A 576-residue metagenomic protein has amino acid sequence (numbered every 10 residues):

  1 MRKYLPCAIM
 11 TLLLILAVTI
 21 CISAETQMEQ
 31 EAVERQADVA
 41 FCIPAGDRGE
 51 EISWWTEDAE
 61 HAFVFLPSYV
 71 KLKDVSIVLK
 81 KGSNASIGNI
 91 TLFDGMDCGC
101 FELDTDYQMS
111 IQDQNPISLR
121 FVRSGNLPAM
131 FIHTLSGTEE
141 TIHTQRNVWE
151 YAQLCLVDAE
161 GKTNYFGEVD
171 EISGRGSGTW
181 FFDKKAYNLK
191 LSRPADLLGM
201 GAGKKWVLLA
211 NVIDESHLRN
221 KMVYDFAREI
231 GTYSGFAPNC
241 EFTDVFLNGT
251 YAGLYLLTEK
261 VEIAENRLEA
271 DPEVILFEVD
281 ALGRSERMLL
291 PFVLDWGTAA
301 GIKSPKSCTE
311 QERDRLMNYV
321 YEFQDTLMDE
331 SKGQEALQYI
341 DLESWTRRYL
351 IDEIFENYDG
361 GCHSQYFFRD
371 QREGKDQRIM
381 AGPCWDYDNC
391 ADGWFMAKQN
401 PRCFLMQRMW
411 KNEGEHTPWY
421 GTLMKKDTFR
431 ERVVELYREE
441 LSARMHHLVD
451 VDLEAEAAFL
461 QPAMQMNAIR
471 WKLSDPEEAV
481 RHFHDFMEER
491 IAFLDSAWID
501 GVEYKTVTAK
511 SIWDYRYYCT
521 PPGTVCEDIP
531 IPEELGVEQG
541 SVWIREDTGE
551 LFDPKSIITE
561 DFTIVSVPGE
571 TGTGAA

Functional and structural regions predicted by a protein language model:
M1-M28: Gram-positive cell-envelope targeting signals
T26-T105, S110-R123, E527: Predominantly extracytoplasmic/ectodomain segments of secreted and cell-surface proteins
G49-E60, G501-A576: Secondary-structure capping and domain/repeat boundary segments
S83-I87, I230-D244, N357: Short, well-structured beta-strand/strand-turn elements
F101-T105, Q112-N115, N147-W149, T179-K184 (+2 more regions): Extracellular interaction modules
Q153-A210, T309-E312: Conserved oxyanion/phosphate-binding beta-strand-loop segments in alpha/beta enzyme cores
F182, C308-C362, R369-D370, K375-T508 (+1 more regions): Middle-to-C-terminal accessory/interaction subdomains
K190-D196, K205, A210-V212, Y233-P238 (+2 more regions): Internal "kinase-insert"/substrate-recognition segments embedded within catalytic cores of ATP-dependent enzymes
